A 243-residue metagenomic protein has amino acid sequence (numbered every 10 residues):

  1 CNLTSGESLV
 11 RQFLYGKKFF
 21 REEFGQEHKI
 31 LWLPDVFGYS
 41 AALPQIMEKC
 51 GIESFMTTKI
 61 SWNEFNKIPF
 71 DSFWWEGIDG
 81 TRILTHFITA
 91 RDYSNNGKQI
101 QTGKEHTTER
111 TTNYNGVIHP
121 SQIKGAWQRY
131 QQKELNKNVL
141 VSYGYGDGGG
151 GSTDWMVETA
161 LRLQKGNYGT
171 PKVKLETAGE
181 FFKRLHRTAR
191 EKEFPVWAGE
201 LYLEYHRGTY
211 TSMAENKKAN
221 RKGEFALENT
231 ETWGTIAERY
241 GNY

Functional and structural regions predicted by a protein language model:
C1-Y243: Catalytic-domain carbohydrate-binding cleft regions of carbohydrate-active enzymes
